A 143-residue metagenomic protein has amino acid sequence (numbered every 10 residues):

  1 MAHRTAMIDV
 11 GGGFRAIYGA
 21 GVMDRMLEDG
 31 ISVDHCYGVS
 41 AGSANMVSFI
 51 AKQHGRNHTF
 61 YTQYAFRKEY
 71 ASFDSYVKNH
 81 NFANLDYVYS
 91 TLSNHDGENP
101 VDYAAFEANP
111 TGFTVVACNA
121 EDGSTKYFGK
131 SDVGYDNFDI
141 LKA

Functional and structural regions predicted by a protein language model:
R4-A6, V10-D96, Y127-K142: Patatin-like phospholipase
D96-T111: A short alpha-helix-loop-beta-strand transition element characteristic of N-terminal alpha/beta dinucleotide-binding
D102, S124, I140: Glycine-rich, flexible loop/turn motifs
N109-V133: Internal, conserved structured core segments that host functional sites
